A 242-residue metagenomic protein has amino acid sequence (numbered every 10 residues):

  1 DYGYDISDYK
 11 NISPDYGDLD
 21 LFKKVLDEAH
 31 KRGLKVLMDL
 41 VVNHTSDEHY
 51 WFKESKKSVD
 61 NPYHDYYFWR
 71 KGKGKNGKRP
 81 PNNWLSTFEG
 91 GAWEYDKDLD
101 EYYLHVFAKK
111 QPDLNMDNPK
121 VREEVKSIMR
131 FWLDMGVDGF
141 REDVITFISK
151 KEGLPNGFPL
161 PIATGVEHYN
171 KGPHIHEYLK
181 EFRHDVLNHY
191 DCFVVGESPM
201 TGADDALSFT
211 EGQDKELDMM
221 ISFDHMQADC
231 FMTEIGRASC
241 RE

Functional and structural regions predicted by a protein language model:
D1-R130, D134, F147-G202, G212: Acidic/aromatic-lined carbohydrate-recognition and catalytic surfaces of CAZymes acting on diverse glycans
H44, V144, E242: Residues that line or immediately flank small-molecule/substrate-binding pockets and catalytic motifs
F140-E142: Hydrophobic residues within beta-strands of alpha/beta enzymes
V144, T210-E234: Aromatic- and acid-rich polysaccharide-binding/catalytic face of secreted or lumenal carbohydrate-active enzymes
D204-A206: A short, acidic/glycine-rich surface segment
E234-E242: Residue-level detector of conserved catalytic or cofactor/ligand-binding positions in enzyme active sites
